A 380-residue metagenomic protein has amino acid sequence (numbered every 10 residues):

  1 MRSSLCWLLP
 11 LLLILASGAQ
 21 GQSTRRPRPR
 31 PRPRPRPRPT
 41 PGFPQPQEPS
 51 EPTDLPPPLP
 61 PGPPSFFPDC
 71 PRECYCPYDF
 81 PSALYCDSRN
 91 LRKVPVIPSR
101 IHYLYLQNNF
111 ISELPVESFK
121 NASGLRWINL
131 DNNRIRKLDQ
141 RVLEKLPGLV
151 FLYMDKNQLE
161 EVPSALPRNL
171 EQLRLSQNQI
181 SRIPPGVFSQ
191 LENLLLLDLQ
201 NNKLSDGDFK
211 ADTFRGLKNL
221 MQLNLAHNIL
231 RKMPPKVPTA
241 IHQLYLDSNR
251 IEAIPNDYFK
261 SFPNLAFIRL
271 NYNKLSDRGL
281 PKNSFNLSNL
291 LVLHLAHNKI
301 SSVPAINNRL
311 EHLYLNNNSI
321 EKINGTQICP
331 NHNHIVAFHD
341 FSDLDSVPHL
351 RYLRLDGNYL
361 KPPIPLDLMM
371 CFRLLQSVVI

Functional and structural regions predicted by a protein language model:
M1-S82, A337, S346-I380: Terminal targeting and flexible regions in eukaryotic proteins, enriched in but not limited to LRR-containing proteins
R72, C76-Y78, S88, Q190 (+5 more regions): Disulfide-rich extracellular modules and peptides
Y78-W127, D131: LRR N-terminal entry segment and analogous cap-like coil->beta motifs
L84, L104-L106, I128-L130, L149-M154 (+9 more regions): Conserved hydrophobic beta-strand positions in leucine-rich repeat
R89, N109, N133, M154-N157 (+9 more regions): Consensus "Asn ladder" position of solenoid repeat domains
R92, S112, R136, L159-E160 (+9 more regions): Leucine-rich repeat
E117-A122, Q140-L146, P163-N169, P185-L191 (+8 more regions): A structural signal for leucine-rich repeat
